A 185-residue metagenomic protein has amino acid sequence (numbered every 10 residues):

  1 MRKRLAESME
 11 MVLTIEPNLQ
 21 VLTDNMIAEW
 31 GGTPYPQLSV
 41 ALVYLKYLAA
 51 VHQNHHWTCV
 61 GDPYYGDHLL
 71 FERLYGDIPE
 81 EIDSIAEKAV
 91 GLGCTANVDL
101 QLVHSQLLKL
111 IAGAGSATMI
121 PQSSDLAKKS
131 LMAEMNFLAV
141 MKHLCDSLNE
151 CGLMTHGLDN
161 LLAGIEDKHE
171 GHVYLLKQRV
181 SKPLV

Functional and structural regions predicted by a protein language model:
M1-G31, V185: Charge-dense, intrinsically disordered terminal/linker segments
G32-Y35, S39-L42, K46, E72 (+5 more regions): Short amphipathic alpha-helical segments with heptad-repeat character
Q37, H104-D167: Acidic/histidine-rich alpha-helical segments that form the ligand environment of transition-metal centers
A41-W57, I85-K88, N136-N149, H172-K177: Long, well-ordered alpha-helical segments
L48-R73, C94-T95, V140-G157: Helix-loop segments that flank and shape redox-cofactor active sites
C59, A96-H104, M135, C145 (+2 more regions): Long, contiguous binding/interaction regions
P63-L102: Conserved alpha-helical segments that form or flank metal/cofactor-binding pockets of metalloenzymes
D159-V185: Short, contiguous alpha-helical
